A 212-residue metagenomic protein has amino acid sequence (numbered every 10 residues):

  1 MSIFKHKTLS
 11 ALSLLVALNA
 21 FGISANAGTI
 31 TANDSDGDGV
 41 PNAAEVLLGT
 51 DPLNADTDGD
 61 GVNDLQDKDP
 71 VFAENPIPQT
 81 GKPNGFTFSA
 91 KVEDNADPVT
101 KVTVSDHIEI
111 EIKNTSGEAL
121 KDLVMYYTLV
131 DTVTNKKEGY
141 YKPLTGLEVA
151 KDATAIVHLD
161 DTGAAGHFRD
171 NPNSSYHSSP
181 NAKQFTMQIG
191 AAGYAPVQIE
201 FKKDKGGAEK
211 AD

Functional and structural regions predicted by a protein language model:
S2-L12: Bacterial N-terminal signal peptides that target proteins for export
A25-T87: Extracellular calcium-associated, cysteine-rich motifs in secreted modular proteins
F72-E109, T132-T134, D204-A211: Low-complexity, acidic Ser/Thr/Pro/Gly-rich terminal tails and inter-domain linkers that flank the onset of structured
T103, A150-I156, D160-T162: Solvent-exposed, conformationally flexible loop/turn segments
E111-G117: Asparagine-centered strand-capping/turn motif at beta-strand->loop junctions
A119-D122, K137: Short acidic/proline- and small/hydrophobic-mixed sequence motifs that coincide with surface turns and coil-to-beta
T132-V149: Short beta-strand and strand-turn-strand segments in soluble, beta-rich domains
G139, H158-D212: Terminal connector regions
